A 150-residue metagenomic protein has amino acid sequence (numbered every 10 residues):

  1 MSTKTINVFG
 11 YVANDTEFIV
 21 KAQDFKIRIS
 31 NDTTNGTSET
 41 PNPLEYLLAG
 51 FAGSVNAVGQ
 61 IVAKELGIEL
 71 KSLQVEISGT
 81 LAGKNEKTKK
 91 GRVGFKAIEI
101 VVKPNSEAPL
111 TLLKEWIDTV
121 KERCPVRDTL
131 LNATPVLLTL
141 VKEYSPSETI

Functional and structural regions predicted by a protein language model:
M1-A49, Q60-I150: Extended beta-strand/beta-hairpin segments
F51-V55: Alpha-helical metal-binding/catalytic segments enriched in His/Glu/Asp
